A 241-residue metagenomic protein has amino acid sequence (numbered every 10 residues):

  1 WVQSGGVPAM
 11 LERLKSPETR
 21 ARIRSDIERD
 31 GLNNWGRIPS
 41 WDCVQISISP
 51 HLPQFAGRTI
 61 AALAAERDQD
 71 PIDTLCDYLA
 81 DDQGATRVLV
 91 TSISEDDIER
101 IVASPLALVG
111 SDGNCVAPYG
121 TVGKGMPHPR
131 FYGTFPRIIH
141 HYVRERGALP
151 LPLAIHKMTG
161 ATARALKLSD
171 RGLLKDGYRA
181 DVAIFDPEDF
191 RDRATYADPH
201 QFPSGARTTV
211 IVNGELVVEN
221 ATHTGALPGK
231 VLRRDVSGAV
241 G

Functional and structural regions predicted by a protein language model:
W1-G147: Active-site neighborhoods of metal-dependent hydrolases
L75, L79, S111-G113, I155-M158 (+4 more regions): Active-site proximal loops enriched in glycine and acidic residues that flank catalytic Cys/His/Asp and coordinate
T86-S92, I98, R146-H156, A163-Q201: Acidic, glycine-enriched loop/beta-strand segments at the rims of small-molecule binding/catalytic pockets
R100-L106, S111-D112, T134, A183-K230: C-terminal cap of metal-dependent C-N hydrolases
P129, D189-R193, G238: Short, charged/polar, Gly/Pro-enriched secondary-structure boundary elements
I138-H141, A161, A206, N213: Generic recognition of well-ordered alpha-helical segments
L232-G241: Short, solvent-exposed cationic patches
